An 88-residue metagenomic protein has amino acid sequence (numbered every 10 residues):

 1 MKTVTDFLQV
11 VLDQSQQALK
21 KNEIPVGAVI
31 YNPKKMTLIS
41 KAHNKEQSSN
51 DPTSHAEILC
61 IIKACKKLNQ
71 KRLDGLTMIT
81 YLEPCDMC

Functional and structural regions predicted by a protein language model:
M1-K21: Short, basic/aromatic recognition patches
V11, S15-A18, A28, S40 (+2 more regions): Small-residue (primarily alanine) positions within well-ordered alpha-helices, especially packing/interaction faces
S15, L19-N22, N32, E46 (+2 more regions): Generic helix-packing signal
N22-V26, D74: Short, basic and Ser/Thr-rich N-terminal targeting/leader segments
V26-M36: Short beta-strand scaffold segments in enzyme catalytic cores
S40-C88: Zn2+-dependent cytidine deaminase-like catalytic core
